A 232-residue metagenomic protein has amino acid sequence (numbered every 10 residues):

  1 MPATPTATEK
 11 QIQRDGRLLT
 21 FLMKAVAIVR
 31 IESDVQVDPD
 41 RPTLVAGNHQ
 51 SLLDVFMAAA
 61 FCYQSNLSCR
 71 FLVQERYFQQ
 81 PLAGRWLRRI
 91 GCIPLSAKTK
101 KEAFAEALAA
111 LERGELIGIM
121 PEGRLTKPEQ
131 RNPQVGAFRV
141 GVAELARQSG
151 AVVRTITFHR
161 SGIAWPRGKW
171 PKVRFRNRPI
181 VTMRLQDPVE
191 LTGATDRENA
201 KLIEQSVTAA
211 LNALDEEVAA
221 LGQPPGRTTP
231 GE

Functional and structural regions predicted by a protein language model:
P2-A7, Q11, R41, F104-E232: Non-catalytic C-terminal accessory region of glycerolipid acyltransferases and related lyso-lipid remodeling enzymes
Q11-I12, R17-H49: Helix-to-loop junction immediately C-terminal to a conserved catalytic motif
D15, F78-L82, R178: Short, glycine/polar-rich helix-capping loops at beta-to-alpha or helix-loop-helix junctions that flank or form
L19, R88-P94, R124-E129: Short, basic, glycine/proline-bearing loop/turn elements
T20-V26, P94-K98, R131-N132: Short, flexible loop segments at the rims of nucleotide/cofactor-binding pockets, characterized by
L22-K24, C62-Q64, L87, A110 (+1 more regions): A generic structural signal for well-ordered alpha-helical segments
K24-E32, K98-K101, W165-G168: Short gly/ser/thr-rich secondary-structure transition/capping motifs
P39-T99: Catalytic core of membrane glycerolipid acyltransferases/transacylases, capturing the structured, soluble-facing
